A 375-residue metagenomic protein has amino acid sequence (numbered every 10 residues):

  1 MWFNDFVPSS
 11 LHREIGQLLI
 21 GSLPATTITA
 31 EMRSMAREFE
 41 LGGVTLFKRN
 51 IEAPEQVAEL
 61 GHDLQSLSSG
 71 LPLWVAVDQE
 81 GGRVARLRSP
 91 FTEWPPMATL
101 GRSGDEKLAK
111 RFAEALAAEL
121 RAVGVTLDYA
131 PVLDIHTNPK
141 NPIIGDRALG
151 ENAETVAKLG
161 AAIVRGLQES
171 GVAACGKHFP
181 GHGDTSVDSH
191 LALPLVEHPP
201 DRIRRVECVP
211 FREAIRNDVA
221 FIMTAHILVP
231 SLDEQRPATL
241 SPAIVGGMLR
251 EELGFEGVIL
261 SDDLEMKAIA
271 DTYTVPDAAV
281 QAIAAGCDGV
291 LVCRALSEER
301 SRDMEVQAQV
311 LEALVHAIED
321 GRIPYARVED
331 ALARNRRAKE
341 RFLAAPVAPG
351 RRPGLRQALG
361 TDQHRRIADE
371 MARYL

Functional and structural regions predicted by a protein language model:
W2-F39, E251-E252, A270-L375: Preference for extracellular/luminal or secreted protein segments
S22, I28, R49-S69, L73-V75 (+2 more regions): Second-shell residues forming the walls of enzyme active-site clefts
S34-F47, A115, A122-L127: Catalytic domains of carbohydrate-active enzymes, especially glycoside hydrolases
L46-N50, A98-E106, G145-N152, Q235 (+1 more regions): Second-shell loop/turn segments in exported
E52-E59, G101-A118, G150-K158, D201-V206: Glycine-rich anion/phosphate-binding loops
P90, W94, L127-E151, S170 (+2 more regions): Short glycine/serine-rich loop/turn segments
S103-V125, V132-N141, G145-A148, G160 (+1 more regions): A substrate-binding/cap region within the structured catalytic cores of diverse enzymes
